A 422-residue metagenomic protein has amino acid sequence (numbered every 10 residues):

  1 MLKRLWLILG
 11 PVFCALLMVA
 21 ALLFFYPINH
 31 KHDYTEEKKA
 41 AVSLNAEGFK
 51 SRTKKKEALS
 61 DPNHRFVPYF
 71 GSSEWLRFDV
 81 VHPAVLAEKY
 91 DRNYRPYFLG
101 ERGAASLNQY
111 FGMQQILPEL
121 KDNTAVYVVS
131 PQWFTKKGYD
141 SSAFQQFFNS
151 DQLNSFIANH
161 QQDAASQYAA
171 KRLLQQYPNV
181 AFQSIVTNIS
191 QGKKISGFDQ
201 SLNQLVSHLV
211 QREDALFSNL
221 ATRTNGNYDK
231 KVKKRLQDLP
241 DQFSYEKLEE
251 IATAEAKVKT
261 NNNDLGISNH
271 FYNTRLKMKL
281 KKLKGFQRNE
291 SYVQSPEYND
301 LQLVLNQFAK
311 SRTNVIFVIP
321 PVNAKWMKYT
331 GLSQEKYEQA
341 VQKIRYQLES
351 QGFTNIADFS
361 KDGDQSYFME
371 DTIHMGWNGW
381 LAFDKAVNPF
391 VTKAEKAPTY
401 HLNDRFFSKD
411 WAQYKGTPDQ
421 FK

Functional and structural regions predicted by a protein language model:
L7-Y26: Hydrophobic membrane-insertion alpha-helices, especially the h-region of bacterial N-terminal signal peptides
H30-Y94, F111-M113: Membrane/wall-proximal cationic-aromatic binding patches
Y34-E36, I157-N299, D404-K422: Secreted/periplasmic serine-hydrolase-like ester/acetyl group-modifying domain
H64-F66, Y94, K121-T124, K310-V315 (+1 more regions): Loop/turn elements at helix/coil->beta-strand transitions in domains of secreted/extracellular proteins
G71-S72, Y127-Q132, H270-K279, V318-N323 (+1 more regions): Short loop/turn segments at strand-loop or loop-helix junctions that form parts of catalytic or ligand-binding pockets
W75-A165: Membrane-embedded segments
E88, V293-N299, V304-S366: Extended hydrophobic/aromatic segments used for targeting, binding, or gating
L99-E101, K336, Q342-K422: C-terminal regions of proteins
